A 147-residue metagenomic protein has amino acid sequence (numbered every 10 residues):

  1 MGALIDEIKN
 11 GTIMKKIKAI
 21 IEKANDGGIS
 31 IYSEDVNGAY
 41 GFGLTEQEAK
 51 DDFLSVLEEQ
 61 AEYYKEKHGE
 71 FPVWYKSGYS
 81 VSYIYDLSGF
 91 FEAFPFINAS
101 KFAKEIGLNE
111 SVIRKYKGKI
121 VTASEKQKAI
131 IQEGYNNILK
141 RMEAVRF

Functional and structural regions predicted by a protein language model:
G2-K16, S55-S111, K115-K117, V121-T122 (+2 more regions): Short, charged, surface-exposed hinge/linker loops at domain edges that act as mobile lids or interdomain connectors
I20-N37: Short aromatic-glycine-(Arg/Gly/Cys) micro-motifs in beta-strand/loop hairpins
S30, L44, T122: Short, flexible micro-motifs
D35-E48: A short, exposed loop/beta-hairpin motif centered on an aromatic-Gly-Thr core
A49, F53: The catalytic Nudix box helix
Q127-Q132: Hydrophobic micro-packing sites on short alpha-helices
